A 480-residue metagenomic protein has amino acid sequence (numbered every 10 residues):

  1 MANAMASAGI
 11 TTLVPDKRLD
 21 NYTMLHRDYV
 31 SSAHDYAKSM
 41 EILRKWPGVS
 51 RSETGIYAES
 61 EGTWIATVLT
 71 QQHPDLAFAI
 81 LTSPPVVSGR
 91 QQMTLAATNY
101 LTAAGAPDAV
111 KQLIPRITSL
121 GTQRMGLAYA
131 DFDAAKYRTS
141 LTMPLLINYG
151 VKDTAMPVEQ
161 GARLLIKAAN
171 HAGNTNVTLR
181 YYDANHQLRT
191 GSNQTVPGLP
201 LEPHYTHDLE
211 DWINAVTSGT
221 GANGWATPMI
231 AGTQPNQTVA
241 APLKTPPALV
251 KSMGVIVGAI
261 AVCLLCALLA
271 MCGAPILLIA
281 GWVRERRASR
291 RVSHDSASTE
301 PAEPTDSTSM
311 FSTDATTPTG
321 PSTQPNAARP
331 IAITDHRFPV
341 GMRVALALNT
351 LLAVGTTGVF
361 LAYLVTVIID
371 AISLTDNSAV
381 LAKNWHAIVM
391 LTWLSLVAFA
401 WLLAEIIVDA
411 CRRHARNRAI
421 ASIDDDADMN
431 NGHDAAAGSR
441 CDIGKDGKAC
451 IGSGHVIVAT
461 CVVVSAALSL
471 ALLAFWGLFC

Functional and structural regions predicted by a protein language model:
M1-P228: Soluble extramembrane regions of membrane proteins in the secretory/endomembrane system
P235-C480: Extended non-globular C-terminal regions
